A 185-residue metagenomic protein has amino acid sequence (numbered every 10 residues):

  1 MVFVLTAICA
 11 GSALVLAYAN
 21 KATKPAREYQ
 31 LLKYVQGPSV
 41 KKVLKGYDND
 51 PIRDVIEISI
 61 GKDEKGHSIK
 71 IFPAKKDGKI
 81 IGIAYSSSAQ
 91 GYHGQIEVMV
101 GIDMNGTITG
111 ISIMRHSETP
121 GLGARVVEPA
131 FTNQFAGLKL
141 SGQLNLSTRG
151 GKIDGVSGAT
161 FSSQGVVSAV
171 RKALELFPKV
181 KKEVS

Functional and structural regions predicted by a protein language model:
M1-S185: Flexible, solvent-exposed loop/hinge segments and secondary-structure transition points
